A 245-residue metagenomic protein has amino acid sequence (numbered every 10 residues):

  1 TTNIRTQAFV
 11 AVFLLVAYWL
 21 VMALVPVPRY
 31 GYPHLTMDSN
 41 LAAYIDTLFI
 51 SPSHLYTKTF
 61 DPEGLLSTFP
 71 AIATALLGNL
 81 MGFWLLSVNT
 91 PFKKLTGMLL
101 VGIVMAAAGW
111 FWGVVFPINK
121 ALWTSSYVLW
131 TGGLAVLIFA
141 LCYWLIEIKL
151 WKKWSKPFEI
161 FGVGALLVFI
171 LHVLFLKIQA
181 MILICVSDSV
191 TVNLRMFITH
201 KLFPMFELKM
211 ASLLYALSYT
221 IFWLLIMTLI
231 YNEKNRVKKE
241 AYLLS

Functional and structural regions predicted by a protein language model:
T1-S245: Alpha-helical transmembrane segments and their immediate juxtamembrane cytosolic regions
